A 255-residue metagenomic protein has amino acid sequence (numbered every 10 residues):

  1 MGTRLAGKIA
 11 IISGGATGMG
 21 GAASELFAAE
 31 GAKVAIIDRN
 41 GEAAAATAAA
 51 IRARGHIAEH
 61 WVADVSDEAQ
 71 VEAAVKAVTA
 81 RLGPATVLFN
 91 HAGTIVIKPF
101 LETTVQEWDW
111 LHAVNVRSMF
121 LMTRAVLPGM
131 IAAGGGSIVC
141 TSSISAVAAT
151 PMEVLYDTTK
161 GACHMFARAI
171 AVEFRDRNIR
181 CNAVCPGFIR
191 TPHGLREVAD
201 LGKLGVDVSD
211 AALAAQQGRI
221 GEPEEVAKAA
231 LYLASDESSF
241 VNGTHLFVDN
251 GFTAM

Functional and structural regions predicted by a protein language model:
R4, F120, R219-V248, T253: C-terminal substrate-recognition "lid" of short-chain dehydrogenase/reductases
K98-L101, A148-V154, D176-R177, G218 (+1 more regions): Active-site loop immediately N-terminal to the catalytic Tyr-X3-Lys motif of short-chain dehydrogenase/reductase
P99-F100, E107-D109, A211-A212: Substrate-binding pocket helix/loop in short-chain dehydrogenase/reductase
T103, A149-T158, A169, E197: Active-site loop-to-helix junction immediately N-terminal to the catalytic Tyr of the SDR YXXXK motif in Rossmann-fold
T123, T159, A167: Active-site helix of classical SDR
P128, V172-D176, S239: Alpha-helical segment proximal to the catalytic Tyr-Lys
S143: Residue(s) in the substrate-gating loop at a strand-loop-helix junction that position the organic substrate next
